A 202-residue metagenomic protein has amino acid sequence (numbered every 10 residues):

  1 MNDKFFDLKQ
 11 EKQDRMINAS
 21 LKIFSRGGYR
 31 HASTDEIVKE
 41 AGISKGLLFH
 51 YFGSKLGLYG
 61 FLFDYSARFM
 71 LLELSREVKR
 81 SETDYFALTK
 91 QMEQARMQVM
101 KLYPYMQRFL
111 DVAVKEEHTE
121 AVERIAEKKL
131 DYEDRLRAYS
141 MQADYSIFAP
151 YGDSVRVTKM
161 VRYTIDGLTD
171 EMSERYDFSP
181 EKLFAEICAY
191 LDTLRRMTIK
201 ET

Functional and structural regions predicted by a protein language model:
M1-L8, T202: N-terminal intrinsically disordered/low-complexity leader segments
K12-S20, I37, L62-S66, M70-E73: Generic hydrophobic, amphipathic alpha-helix propensity
R15, I23-G57, F61: Helix-turn-helix
R26-R30, S81, Y103: Short coil/turn segments at alpha/beta junctions that flank glycine-rich nucleotide-binding fingerprints
R30-H31, F148-G152: Short, charged helix-capping/linker segments at alpha-helix termini
R68-K79, T83, Q98, T119-I147 (+4 more regions): Amphipathic alpha-helical packing segments from all-alpha helical-bundle domains
F86-V112, R137, R162, R196 (+1 more regions): Helical hydrophobic small-molecule/effector-binding pocket
M100-A121, D170-E174: Amphipathic alpha-helical segments used for helix-helix packing
